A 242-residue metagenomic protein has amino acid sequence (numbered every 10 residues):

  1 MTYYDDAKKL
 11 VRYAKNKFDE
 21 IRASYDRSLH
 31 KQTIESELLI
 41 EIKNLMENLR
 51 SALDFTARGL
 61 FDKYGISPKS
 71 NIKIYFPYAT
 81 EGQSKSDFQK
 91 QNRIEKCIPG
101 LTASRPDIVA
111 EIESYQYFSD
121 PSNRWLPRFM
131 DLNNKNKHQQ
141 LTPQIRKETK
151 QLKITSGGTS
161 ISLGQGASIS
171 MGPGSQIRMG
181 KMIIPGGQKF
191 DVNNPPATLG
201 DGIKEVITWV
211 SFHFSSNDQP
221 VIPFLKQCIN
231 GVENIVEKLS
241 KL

Functional and structural regions predicted by a protein language model:
M1-L242: Acidic, Ser/Thr/Gly/Pro-rich intrinsically disordered interaction regions
